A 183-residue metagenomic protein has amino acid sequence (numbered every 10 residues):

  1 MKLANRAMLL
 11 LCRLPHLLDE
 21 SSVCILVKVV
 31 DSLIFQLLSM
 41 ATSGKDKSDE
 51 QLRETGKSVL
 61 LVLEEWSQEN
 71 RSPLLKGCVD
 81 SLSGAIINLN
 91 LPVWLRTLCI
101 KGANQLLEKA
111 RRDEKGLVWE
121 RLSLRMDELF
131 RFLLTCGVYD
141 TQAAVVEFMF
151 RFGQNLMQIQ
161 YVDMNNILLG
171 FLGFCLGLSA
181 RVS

Functional and structural regions predicted by a protein language model:
M1-D127, L134, Y139-A143, Q154-L168: Elongated alpha-helical scaffolds that mediate protein-protein interactions in large eukaryotic proteins, primarily
F174-S183: N-terminal recruitment modules of adaptor/scaffold proteins
